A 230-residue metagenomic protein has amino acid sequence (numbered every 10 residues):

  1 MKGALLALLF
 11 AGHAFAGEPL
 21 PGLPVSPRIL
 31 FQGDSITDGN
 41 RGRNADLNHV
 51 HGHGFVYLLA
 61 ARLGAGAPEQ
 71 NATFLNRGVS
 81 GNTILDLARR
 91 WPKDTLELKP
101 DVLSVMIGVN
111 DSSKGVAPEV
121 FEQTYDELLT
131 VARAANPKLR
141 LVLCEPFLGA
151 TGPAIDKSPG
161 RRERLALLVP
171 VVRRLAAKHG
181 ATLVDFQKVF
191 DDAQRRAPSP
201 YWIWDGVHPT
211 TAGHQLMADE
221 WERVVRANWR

Functional and structural regions predicted by a protein language model:
M1-A4, D156: Positively charged n-region of N-terminal signal peptides that target proteins for export
G3-G12: Sec-dependent N-terminal signal peptides
A14-A16: Boundary at the C-terminal end of the N-terminal hydrophobic targeting segment
E18-P21: A short, basic/flexible loop-to-alpha-helix module at the beginning of a structural domain
L23-V25, Y57-T73, N82, D86-R230: Alpha-helical cap/lid subdomain in secreted, periplasmic, or secretory-pathway luminal O-acyl-processing enzymes
V25-H49: Short glycine-rich His-centered loop
G33, G78, E145: Active-site beta-alpha turn of Rossmann-fold NAD(P)-dependent dehydrogenases/reductases
R43-V50, A154-G160: Short, flexible/disordered intra-domain loops and linkers
